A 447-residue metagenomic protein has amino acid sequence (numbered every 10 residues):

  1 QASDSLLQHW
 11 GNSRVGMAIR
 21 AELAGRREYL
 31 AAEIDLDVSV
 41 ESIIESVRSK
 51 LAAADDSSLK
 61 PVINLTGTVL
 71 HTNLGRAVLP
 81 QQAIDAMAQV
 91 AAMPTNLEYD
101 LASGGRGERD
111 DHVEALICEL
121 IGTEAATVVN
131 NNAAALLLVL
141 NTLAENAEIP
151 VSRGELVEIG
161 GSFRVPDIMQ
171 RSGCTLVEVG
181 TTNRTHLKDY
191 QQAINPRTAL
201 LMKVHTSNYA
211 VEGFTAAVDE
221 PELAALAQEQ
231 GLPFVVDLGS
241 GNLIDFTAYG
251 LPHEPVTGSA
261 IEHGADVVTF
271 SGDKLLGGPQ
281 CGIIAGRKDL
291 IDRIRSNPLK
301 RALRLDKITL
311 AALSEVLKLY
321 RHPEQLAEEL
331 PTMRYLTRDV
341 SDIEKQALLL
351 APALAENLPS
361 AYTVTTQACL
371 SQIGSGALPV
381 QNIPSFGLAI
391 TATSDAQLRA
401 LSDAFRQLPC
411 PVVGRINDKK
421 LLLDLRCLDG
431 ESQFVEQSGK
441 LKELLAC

Functional and structural regions predicted by a protein language model:
Q1-A52: Long amphipathic alpha-helical segments
A24, L65-T66, R76-A102: Glycine-rich phosphate-binding segment of PLP-dependent enzymes
S58-L59, F270, C410-R415: A short linear hydrophobic-aromatic micro-motif
I63-G67, L276-P279, I383, R415-L421: Short Gly/Ser/Thr- and Asp/Glu-enriched loop/turn motifs at secondary-structure junctions
A77-Q81, D85, T391-C447: PLP-dependent enzyme catalytic core of the Aspartate aminotransferase-like
G104-Y320: Conserved PLP-enzyme active-site core in the AAT-like
T309-L310, S314-G374: Conserved PLP-dependent catalytic core of the aminotransferase class-I/II
A353-D418: Catalytic-core signal marking the mid-to-C-terminal active-site face
